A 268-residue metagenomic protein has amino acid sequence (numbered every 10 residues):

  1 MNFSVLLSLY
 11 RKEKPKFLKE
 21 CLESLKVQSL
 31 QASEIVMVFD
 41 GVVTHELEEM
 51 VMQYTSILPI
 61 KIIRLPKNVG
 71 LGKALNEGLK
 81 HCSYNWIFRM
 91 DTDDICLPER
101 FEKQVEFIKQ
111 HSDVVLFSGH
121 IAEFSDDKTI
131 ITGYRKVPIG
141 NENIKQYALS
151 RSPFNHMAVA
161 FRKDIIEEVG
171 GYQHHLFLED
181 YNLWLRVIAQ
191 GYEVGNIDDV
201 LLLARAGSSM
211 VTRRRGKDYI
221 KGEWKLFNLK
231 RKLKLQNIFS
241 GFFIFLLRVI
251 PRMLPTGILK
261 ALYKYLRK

Functional and structural regions predicted by a protein language model:
K12-V27: Short, well-formed alpha-helical segments that are part of the catalytic scaffolds of diverse glycosyltransferases
L65-C82, K103: Glycine-rich, basic loop-to-helix element that forms the pyrophosphate-binding segment of sugar-nucleotide handling
I87: Short aromatic/hydrophobic "clamp" motif used to bind/position activated sugar donors
E99-T132: Conserved donor NDP-sugar-binding/catalytic core segment of glycosyltransferases
H120, V194-L201: Catalytic beta-strand/loop signature of glycosyltransferases that borders the donor
H120, Y134-S152: Short, flexible, basic/aromatic active-site loop/helix in glycosyltransferases
F177-L183: Acidic donor-binding loop at a coil-to-helix junction in glycosyltransferase catalytic cores that engages
A204, T212-Q236: Catalytic core of nucleotide-sugar-dependent glycosyltransferases
